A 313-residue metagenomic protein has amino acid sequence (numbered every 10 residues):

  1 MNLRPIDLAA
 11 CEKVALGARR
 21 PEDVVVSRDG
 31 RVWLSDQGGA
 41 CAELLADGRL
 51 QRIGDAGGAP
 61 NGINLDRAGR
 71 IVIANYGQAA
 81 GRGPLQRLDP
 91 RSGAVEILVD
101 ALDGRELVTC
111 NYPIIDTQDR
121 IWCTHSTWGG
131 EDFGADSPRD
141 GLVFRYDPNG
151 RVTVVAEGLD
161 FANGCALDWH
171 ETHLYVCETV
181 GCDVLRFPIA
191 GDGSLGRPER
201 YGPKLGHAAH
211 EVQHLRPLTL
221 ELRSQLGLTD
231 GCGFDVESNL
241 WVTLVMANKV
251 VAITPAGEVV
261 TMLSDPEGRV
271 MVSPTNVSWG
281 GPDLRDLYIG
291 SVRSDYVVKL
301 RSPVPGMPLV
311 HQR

Functional and structural regions predicted by a protein language model:
M1-A9, L34-G39, A135-D140, L309: Blade/loop signatures of beta-propeller domains
M1-R19, G48, V99, P198 (+2 more regions): A short helix->beta-strand "capping" segment at the edge of beta-propeller domains
L16-R31, G57-R82, L102-I121, T127 (+5 more regions): Beta-rich, blade/repeat-based domains predominating in secreted/periplasmic proteins but also intracellular
D36-Q37, Y76-Q78, S126-W128, T179 (+5 more regions): Short loop/turn segments immediately following the C-termini of beta-strands
A40-A42, G83-Q86, G141-F144, D183-L185 (+2 more regions): A short loop-to-beta-strand structural motif that recurs across blades of beta-propeller domains
L44-R49, D89-G93, Y146-G150, I189-G193 (+2 more regions): Short loop/turn segments that connect beta-strands within beta-propeller blades
Q51-A56, E96-D100, V154-E157, L195-G206 (+2 more regions): Beta-propeller fold detector
N276-R313: Blade-level signature of beta-propeller repeat domains, shared across WD40, Kelch, NHL, RCC1 and BNR/Asp-box propellers
